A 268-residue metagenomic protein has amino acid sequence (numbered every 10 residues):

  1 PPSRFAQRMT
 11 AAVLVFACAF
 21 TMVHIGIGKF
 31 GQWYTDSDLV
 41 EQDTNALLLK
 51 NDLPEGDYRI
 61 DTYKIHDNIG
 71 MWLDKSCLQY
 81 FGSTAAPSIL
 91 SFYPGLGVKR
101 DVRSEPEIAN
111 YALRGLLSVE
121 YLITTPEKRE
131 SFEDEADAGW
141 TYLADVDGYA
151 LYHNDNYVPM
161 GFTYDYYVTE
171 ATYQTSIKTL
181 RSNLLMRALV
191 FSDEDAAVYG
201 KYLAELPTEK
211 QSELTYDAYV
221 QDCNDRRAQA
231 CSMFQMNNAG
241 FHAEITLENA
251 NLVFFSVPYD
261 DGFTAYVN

Functional and structural regions predicted by a protein language model:
P1-P2, Y157: Transmembrane alpha-helical segments
P2-M22: Signature aromatic-anchored transmembrane alpha helix within multi-pass, membrane-resident enzymes that catalyze glycan
Q7-L14, T44, E55, N68 (+5 more regions): Generic recognition of stable, solvent-exposed alpha-helical segments in well-folded globular domains
A12, L39-A46, P106-E107, G115-L116 (+2 more regions): Active-site-proximal structural scaffolding
F16-D36, L49-V119, Y157-P159, T163-V220: Extracytoplasmic/lumenal acceptor-recognition loop(s) of multi-pass membrane glycoenzymes
D36-E41, L247: Catalytic cores of large soluble enzymes that bind and process phosphate-bearing ligands
E41-D52, E105-N110, E127-E130, D137-A138: Short alpha-helical segments and helix-capping/turn motifs at coil-helix boundaries
L113, S118, T124-N268: Flexible, solvent-exposed extracytoplasmic
